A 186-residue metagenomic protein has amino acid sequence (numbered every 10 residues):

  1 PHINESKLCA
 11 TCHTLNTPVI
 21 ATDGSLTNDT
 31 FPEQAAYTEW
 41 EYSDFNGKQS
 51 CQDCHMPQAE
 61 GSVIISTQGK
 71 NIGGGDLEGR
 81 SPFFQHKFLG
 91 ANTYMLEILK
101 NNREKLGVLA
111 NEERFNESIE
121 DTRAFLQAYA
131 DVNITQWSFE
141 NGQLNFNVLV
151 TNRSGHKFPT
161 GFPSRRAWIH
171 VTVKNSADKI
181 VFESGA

Functional and structural regions predicted by a protein language model:
P1-A186: Primarily the internal scaffold of c-type cytochrome electron-transfer domains, especially repeated/multiheme c-type
